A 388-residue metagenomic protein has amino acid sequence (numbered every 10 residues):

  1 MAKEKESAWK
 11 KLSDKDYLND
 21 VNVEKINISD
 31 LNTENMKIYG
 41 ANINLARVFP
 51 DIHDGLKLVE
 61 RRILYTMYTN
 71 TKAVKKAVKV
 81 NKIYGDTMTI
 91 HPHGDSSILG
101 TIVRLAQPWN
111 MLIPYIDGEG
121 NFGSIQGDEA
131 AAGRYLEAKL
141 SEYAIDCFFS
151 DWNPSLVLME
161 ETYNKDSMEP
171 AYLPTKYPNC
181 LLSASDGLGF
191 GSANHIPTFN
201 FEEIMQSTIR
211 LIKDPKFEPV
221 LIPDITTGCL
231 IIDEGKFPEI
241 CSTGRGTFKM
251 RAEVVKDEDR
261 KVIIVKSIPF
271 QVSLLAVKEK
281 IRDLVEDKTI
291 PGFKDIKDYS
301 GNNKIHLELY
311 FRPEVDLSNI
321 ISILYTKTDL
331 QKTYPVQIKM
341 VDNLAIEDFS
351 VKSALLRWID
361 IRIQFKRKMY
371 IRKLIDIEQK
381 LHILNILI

Functional and structural regions predicted by a protein language model:
M1-G244, H306-E308: Catalytic phosphate-handling regions of large nucleic-acid enzymes and associated NTPases
A2-S13, Y17-D30, N35, S185-L188 (+1 more regions): C-terminal interaction appendages of subunits in large macromolecular complexes
